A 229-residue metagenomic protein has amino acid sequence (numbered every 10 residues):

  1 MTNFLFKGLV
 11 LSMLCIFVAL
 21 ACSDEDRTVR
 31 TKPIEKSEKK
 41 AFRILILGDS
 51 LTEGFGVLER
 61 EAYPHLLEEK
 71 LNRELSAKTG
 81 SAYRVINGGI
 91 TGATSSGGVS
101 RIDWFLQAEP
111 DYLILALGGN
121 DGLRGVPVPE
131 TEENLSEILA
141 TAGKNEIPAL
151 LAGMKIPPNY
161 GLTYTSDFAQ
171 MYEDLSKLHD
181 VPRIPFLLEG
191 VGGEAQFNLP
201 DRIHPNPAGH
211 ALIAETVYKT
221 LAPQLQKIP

Functional and structural regions predicted by a protein language model:
M1-V10: Bacterial N-terminal signal peptides that target proteins for export
V18-A21: C-terminal motif of bacterial Sec signal peptides marking the signal peptidase cleavage site
S23-P33, L151, T220: Domain-scale detector for complete catalytic domains at protein termini or as standalone homologs
R27-T91, R101-E109: Serine-esterase "nucleophile elbow" of acetyl-processing enzymes
E53, T94, P158: Flexible, glycine-rich phosphate/dinucleotide-binding loops and adjacent beta-alpha linkers at cofactor/substrate
A62, T94, N206: Residue-level signal for threonine
E69, G97-P229: Alpha-helical cap/lid subdomain in secreted, periplasmic, or secretory-pathway luminal O-acyl-processing enzymes
